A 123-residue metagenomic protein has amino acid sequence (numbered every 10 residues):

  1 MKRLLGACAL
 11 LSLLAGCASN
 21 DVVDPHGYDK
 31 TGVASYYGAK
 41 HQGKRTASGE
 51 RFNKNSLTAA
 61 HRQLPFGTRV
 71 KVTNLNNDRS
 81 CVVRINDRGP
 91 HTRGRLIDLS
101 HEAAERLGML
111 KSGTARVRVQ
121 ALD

Functional and structural regions predicted by a protein language model:
K2, A7, L13-D123: Secreted/periplasmic proteins
